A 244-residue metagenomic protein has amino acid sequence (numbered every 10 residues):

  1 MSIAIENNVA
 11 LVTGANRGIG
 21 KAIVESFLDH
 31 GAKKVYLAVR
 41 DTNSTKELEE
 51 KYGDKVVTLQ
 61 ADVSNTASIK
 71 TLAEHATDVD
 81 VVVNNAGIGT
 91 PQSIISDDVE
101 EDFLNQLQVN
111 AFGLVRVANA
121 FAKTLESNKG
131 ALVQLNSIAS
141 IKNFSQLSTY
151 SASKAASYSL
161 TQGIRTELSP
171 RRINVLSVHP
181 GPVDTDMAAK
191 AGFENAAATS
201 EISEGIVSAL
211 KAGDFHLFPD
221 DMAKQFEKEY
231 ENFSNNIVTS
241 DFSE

Functional and structural regions predicted by a protein language model:
N16-R17: Conserved glycine-rich cofactor-binding loop
L28-E47: Conserved glycine-rich Rossmann-like NAD(P)H-binding loop of the short-chain dehydrogenase/reductase
L59-T71, E100: The beta1-alpha1 cofactor-binding region of Rossmann-like NAD(H)/NADP(H)-dependent oxidoreductases
G89-L104, Q146-T149: Conserved mid-core segment of classical short-chain dehydrogenase/reductases
A118, S153: Active-site helix of classical SDR
S137: Residue(s) in the substrate-gating loop at a strand-loop-helix junction that position the organic substrate next
S177, T185, A189-K228: C-terminal helical subdomain
